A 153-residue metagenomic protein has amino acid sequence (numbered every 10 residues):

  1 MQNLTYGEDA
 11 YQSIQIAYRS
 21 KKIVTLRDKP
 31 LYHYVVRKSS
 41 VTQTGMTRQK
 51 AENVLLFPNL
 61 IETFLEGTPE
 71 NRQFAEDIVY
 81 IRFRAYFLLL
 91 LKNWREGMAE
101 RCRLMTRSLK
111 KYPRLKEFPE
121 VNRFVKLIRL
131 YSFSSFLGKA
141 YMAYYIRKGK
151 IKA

Functional and structural regions predicted by a protein language model:
M1-M46: Conserved nucleotide-sugar donor-binding catalytic segment
S13, V54, V79-Y80: Short runs of predominantly hydrophobic/aromatic residues within well-ordered alpha helices that form helix-helix
S20, T25-L26, S40-T44, A51 (+2 more regions): Gram-positive cell-envelope targeting signals
P30-R37, T44-R72, K92-R114: Catalytic core of nucleotide-sugar-dependent glycosyltransferases
E70-V79, V125-Y131: Structural motif
D77-L91: Amphipathic alpha-helical repeat scaffolds of TPR domains
W94-A153: Membrane-interface aromatic/basic loop that binds lipid-linked glycans or pyrophosphate carriers, typified by
